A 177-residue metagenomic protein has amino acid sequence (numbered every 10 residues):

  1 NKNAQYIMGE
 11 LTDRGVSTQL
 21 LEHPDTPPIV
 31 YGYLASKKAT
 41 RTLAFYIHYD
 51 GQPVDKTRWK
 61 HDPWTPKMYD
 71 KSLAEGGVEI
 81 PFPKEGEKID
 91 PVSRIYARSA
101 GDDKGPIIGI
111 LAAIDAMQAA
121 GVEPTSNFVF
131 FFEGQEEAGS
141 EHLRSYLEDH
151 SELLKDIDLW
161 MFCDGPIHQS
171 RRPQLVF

Functional and structural regions predicted by a protein language model:
N1-A100, A119-P124: Acidic/His- and Gly-rich active-site-bordering loop/insert found across diverse amide/peptide-bond hydrolases
K88-R94, S99-F177: Acidic/histidine-rich catalytic neighborhood of metal-dependent amide-processing enzymes
